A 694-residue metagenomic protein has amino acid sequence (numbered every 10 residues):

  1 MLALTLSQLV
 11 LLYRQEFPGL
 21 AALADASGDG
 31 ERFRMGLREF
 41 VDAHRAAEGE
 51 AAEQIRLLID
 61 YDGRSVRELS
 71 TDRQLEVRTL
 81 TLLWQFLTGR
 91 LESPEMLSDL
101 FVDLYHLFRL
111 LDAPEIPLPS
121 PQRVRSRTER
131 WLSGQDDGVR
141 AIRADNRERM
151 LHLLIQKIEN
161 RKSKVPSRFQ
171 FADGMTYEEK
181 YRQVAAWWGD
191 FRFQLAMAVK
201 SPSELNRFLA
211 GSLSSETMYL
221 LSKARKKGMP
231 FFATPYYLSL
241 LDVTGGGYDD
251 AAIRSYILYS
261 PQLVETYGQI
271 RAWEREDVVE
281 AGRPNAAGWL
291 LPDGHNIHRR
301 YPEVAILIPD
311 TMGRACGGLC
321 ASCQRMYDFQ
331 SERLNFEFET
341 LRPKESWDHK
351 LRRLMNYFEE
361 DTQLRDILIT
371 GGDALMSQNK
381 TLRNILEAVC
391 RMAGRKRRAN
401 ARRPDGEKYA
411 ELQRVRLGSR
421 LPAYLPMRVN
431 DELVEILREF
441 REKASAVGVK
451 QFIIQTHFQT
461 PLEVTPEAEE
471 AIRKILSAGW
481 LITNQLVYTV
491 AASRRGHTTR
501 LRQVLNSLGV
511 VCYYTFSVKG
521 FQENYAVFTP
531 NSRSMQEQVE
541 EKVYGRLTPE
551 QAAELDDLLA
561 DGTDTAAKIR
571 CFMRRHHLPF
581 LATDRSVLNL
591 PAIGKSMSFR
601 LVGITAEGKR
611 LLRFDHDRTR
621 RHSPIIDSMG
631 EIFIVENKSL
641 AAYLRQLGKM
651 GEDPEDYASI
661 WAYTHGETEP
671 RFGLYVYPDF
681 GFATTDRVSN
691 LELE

Functional and structural regions predicted by a protein language model:
M1-R300: Flexible, acidic/Gly-rich N-terminal and inter-domain linker regions that tether and position cofactor-handling modules
L4-S27, R38-R45, D62, P461 (+3 more regions): Radical SAM enzyme [4Fe-4S]-AdoMet core and its adjacent flexible, acidic and glycine-rich loops/tails across
A233, V539-E694: C-terminal accessory regions of radical SAM enzymes
A233, W289-D328: N-terminal pre-triad scaffold of radical SAM enzymes
R299, D310-R314, D328-E339, G418-S419 (+3 more regions): Catalytic or ion-translocation cores adjacent to nucleophile or general acid/base/metal-coordination motifs in diverse
Y301-A305, L319, D361-T370, V415-G418: Glycine-rich, often proline-containing surface loops adjacent to acidic residues and nearby aromatics that form
A315, M326-I367, K380, N384-E387 (+1 more regions): Conserved alpha-helical substructure of the radical SAM core
L351-R352, Y357-E359, L375-L547: Conserved AdoMet/S-adenosylmethionine-binding subsite of the radical SAM
